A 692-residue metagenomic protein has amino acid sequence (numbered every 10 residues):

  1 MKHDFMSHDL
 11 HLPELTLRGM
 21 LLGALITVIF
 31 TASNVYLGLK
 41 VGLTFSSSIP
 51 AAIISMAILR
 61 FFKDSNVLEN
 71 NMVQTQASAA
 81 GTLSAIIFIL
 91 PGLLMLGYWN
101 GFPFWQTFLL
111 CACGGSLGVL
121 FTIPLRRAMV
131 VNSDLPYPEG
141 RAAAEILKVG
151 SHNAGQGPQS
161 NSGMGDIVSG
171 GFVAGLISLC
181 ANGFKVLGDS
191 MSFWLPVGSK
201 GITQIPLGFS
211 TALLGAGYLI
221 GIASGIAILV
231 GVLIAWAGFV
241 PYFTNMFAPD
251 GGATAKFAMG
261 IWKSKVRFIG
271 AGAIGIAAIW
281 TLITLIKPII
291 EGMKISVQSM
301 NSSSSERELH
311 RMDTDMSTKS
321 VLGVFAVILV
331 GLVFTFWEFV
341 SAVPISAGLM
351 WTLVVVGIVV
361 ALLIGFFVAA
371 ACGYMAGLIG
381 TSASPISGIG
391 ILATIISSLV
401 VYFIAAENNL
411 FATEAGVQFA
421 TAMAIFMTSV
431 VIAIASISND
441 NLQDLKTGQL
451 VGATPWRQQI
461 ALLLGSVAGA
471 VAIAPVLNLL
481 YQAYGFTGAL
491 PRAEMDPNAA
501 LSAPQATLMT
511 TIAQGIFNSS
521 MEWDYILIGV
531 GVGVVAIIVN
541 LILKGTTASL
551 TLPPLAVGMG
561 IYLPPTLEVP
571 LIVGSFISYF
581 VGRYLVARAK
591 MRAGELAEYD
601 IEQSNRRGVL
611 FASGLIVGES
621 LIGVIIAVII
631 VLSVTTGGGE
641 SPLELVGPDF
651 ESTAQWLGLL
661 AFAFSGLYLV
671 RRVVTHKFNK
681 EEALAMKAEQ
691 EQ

Functional and structural regions predicted by a protein language model:
M1-Q692: Alpha-helical multipass membrane-protein architecture
